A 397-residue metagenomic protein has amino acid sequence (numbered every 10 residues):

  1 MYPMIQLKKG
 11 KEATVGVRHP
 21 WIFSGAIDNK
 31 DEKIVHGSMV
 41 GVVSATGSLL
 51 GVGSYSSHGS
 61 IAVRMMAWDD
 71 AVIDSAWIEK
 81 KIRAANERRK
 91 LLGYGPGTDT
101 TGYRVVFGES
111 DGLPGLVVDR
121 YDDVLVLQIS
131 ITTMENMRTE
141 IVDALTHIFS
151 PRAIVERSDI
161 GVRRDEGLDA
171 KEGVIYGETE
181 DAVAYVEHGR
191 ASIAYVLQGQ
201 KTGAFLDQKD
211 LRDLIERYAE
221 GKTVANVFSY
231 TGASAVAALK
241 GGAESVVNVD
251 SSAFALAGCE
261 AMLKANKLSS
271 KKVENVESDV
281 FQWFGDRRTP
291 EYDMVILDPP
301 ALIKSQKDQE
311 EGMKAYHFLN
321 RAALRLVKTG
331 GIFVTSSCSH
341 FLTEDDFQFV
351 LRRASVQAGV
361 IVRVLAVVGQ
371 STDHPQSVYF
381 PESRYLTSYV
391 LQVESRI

Functional and structural regions predicted by a protein language model:
M1-L116, R120: Non-catalytic accessory regions of SAM-dependent methyltransferases
V106-D119, E135-F205, D213: Non-catalytic substrate-recognition/targeting regions of SAM-dependent transferases
G221-Y230: Conserved class I S-adenosyl-L-methionine
T231-E244: Conserved SAM-binding loop of SAM-dependent methyltransferases across substrates and taxa, primarily the Class I
S245-D250: Conserved SAM-binding motif I beta-strand of class I
F254-I296: S-adenosyl-L-methionine
E291, F318, I332-I397: C-terminal catalytic and target-recognition region of SAM-dependent MTase-like enzymes, primarily methyltransferases
D293-A322: Mobile active-site "lid"/loop adjacent to the S-adenosyl-L-methionine
